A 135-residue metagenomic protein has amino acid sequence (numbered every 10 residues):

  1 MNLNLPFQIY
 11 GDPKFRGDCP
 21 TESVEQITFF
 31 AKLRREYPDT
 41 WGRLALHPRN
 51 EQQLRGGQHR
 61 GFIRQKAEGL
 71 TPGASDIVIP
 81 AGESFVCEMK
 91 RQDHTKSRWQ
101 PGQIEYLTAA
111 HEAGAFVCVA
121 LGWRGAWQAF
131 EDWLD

Functional and structural regions predicted by a protein language model:
M1-D135: Catalytic phosphate/metal-binding cores of nucleic-acid and nucleotide-processing enzymes, i.e., regions that mediate
